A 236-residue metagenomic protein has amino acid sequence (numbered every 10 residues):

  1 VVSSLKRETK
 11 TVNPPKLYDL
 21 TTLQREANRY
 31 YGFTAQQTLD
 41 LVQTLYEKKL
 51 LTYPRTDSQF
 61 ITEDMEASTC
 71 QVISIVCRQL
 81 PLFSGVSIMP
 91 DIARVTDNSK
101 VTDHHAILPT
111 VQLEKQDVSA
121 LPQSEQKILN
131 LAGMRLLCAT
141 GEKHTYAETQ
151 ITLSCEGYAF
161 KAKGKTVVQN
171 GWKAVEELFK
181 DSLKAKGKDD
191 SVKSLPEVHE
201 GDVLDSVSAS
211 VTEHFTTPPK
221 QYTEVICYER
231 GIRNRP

Functional and structural regions predicted by a protein language model:
V1-P236: Core catalytic DNA strand-manipulation module of type IA topoisomerases
